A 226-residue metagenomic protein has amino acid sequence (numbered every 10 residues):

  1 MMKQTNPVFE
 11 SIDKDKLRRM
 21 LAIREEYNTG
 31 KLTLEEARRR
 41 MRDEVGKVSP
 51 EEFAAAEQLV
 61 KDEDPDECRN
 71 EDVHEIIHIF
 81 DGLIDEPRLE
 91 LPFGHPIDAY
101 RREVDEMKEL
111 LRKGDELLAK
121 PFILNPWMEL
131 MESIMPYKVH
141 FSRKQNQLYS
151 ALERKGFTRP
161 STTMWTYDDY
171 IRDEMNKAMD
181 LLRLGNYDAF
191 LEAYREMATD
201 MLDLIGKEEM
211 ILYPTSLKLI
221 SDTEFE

Functional and structural regions predicted by a protein language model:
M1-K138, S142-E226: Small-residue-biased structural context
